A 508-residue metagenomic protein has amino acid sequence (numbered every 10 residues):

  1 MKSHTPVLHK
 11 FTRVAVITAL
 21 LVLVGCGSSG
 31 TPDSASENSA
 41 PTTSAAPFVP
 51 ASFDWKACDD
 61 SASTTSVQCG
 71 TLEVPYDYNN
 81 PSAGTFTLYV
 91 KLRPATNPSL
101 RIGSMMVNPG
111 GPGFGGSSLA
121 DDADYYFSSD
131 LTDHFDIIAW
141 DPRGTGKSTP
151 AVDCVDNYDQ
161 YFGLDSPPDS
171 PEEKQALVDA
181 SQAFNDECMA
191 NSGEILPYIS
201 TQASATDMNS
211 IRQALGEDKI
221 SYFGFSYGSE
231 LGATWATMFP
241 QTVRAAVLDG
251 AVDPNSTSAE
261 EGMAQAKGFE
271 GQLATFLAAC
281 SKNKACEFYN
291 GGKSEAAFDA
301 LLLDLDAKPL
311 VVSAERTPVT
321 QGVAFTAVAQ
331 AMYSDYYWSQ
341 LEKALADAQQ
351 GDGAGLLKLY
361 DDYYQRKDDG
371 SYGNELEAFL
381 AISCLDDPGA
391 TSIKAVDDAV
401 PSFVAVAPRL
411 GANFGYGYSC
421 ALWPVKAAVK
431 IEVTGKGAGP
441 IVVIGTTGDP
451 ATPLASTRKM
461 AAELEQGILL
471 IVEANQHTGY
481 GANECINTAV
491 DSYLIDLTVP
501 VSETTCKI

Functional and structural regions predicted by a protein language model:
K2-A15: Bacterial N-terminal signal peptides that target proteins for export
V22-G25: C-terminal motif of bacterial Sec signal peptides marking the signal peptidase cleavage site
G27-G30: Bacterial signal peptide processing site
A40-V323, A381-I508: Gly/Pro-rich cap/lid or specificity-loop segments adjacent to the active site
V252-E270, K343-A344, G353-D368: Flexible "cap/lid" loop of the alpha/beta hydrolase fold
L310-T326, M332-Y337, D369-E377: Structural motif
M332-G351, G389-K394: Short helix-capping/linker segments at secondary-structure and domain boundaries
A354-D387, T391-K394: Long, low-complexity segments enriched in small/aliphatic residues
